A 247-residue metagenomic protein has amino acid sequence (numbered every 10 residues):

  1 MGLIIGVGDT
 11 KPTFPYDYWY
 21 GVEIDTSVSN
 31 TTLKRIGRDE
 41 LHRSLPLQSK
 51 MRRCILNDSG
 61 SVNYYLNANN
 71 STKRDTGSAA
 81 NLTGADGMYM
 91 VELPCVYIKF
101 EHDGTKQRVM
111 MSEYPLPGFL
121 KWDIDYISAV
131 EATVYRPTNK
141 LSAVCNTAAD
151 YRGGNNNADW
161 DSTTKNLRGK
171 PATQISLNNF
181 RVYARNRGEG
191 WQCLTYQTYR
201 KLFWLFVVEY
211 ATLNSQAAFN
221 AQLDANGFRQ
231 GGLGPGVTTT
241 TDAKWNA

Functional and structural regions predicted by a protein language model:
M1-Y16: Enriched but not universal
T10, T26, S59, N70-S71 (+5 more regions): Short linear motifs in intrinsically disordered/low-complexity regions
K11-F14, L93, G234: Intrinsic-disorder/low-complexity coil detector
D17-Y97, E101-K165: Short acidic-hydrophobic catalytic motif
A80, G84-G87, M111-A247: Short aromatic-cysteine micro-motif
